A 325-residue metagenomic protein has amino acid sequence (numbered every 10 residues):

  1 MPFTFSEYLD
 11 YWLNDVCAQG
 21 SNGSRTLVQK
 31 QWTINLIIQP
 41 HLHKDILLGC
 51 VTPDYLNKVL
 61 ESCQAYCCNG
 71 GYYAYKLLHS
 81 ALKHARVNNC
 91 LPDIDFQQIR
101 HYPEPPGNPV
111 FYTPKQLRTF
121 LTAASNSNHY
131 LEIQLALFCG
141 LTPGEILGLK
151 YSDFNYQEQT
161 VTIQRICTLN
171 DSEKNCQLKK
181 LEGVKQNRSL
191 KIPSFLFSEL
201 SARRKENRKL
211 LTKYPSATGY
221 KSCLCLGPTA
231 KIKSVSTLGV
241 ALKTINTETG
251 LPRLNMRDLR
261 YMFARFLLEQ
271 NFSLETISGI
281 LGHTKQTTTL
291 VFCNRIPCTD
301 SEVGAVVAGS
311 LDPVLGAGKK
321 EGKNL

Functional and structural regions predicted by a protein language model:
F3, L13-H84, P106, K231-T237 (+1 more regions): N-terminal core-binding DNA-recognition domain of tyrosine site-specific recombinases/integrases
R25, T160, L178-A202, G219-L242: C-terminal catalytic core of Y-nucleophile DNA break-rejoin enzymes
C68, T122, N126, E206-P215 (+4 more regions): Short, basic (Lys/Arg/His-rich) helix/loop patches that form interaction surfaces in the mid-to-C-terminal regions
Y72, V87, L91-L149, Q157 (+3 more regions): Basic, Lys/Arg- and aromatic-enriched nucleic-acid-binding interface segment
A85-D95, Y156-E158, L200-P215: Proline-centered turn/helix-capping motifs that create local helix->coil transitions or kinks
D153-T160, R253, F272-F292, K320: Short, polar N-cap/turn motifs at the start of nucleic acid-interacting alpha helices
E158, L169-D171, C176-N187, S194-L196 (+3 more regions): C-terminal secondary-structure termini that scaffold catalytic or DNA-interacting sites
C167, L281-V306: Catalytic-site neighborhood detector that most strongly recognizes the C-terminal catalytic loop/helix of tyrosine
